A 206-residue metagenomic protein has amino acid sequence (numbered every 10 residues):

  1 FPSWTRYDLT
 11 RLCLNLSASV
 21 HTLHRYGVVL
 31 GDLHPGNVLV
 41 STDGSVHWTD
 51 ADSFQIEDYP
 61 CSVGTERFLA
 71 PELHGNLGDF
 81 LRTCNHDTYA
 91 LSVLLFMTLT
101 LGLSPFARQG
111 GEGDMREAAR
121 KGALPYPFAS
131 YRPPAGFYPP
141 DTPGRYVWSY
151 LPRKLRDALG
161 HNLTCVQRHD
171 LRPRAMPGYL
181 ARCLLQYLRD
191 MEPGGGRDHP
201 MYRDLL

Functional and structural regions predicted by a protein language model:
F1-L12: Conserved structural core of kinase catalytic domains
V20, H24-S41: Catalytic-loop of the protein kinase fold
G36-H74: Activation segment/activation loop of eukaryotic-type protein kinase catalytic domains
L73-N85: Conserved end of the kinase activation segment
L95-R156: Conserved C-lobe activation region of Hanks-type protein kinase-like domains
L171-L185: Conserved C-terminal segment of Hanks-type protein kinase catalytic domains
R182-L185, D190-L206: Regulatory extensions appended to serine/threonine kinase catalytic cores
